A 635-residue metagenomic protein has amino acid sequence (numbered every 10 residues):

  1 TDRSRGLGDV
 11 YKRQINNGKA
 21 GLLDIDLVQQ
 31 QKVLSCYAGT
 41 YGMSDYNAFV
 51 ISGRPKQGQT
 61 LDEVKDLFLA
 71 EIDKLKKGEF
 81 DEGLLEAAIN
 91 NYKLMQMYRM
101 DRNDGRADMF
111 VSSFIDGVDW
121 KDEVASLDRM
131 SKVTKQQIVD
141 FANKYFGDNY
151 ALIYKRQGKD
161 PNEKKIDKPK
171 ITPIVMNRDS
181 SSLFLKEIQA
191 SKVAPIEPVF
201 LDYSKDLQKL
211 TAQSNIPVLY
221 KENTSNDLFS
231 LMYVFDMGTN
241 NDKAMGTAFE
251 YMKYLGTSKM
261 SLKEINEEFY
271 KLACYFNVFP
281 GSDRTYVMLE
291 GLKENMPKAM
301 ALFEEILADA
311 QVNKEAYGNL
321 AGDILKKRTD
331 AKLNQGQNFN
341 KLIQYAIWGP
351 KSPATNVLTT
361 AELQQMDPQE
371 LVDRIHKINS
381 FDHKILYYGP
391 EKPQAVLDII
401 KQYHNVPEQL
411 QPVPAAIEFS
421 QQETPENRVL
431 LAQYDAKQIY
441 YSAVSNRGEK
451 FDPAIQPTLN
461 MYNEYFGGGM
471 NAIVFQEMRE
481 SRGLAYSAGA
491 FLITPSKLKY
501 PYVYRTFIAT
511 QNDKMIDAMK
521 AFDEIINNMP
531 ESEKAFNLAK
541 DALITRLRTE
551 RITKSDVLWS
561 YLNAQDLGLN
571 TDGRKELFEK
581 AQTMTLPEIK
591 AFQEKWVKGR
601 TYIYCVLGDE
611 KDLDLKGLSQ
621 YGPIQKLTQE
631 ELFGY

Functional and structural regions predicted by a protein language model:
T1, D122-V234, F381-Q433, V444-N446 (+3 more regions): Proteolytic maturation boundary segments
T1-L7, Y11: Single conserved hydrophobic/aromatic residue that forms the stacking wall/gate of nucleotide- or nucleobase-binding
D24-S131, A151-R156, E163-K164, T224-K253 (+8 more regions): M16 family metallopeptidases and their MPP-like homologs
H376-S380: Edge/loop elements at the starts and ends of beta-strands within beta-rich repeat scaffolds
Y462: A surface/extracellular/periplasmic glyco- and lipid-processing/surface-interacting theme
